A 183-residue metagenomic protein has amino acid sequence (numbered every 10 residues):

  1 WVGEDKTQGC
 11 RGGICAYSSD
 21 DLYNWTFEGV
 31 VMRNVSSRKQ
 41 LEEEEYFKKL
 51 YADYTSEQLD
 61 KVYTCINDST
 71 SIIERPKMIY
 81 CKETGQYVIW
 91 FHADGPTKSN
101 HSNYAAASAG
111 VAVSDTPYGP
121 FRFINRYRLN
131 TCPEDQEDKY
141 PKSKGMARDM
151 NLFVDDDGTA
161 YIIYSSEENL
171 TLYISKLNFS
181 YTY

Functional and structural regions predicted by a protein language model:
W1-Y183: Carbohydrate-active catalytic/glycan-binding domains of CAZyme proteins, especially the secreted or lumenal ectodomains
